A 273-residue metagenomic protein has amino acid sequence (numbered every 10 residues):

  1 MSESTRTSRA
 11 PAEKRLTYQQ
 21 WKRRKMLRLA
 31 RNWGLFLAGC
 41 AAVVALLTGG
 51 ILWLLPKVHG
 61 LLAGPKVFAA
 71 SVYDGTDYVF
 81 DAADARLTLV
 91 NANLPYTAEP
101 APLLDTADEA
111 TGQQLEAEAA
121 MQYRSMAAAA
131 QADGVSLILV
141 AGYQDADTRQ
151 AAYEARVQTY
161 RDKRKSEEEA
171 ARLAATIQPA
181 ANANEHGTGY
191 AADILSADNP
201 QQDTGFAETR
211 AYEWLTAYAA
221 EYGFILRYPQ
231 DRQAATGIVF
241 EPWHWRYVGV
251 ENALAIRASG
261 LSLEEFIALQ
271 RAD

Functional and structural regions predicted by a protein language model:
S2-D273: Extracytoplasmic cell-surface/polysaccharide-interacting catalytic and binding patches
